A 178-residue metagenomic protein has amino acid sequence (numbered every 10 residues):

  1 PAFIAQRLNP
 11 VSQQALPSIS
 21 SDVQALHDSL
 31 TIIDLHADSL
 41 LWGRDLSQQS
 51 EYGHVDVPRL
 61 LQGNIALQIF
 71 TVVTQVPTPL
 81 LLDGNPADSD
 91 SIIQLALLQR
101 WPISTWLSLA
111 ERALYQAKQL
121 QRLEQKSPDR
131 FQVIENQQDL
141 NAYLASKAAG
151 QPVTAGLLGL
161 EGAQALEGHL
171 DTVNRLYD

Functional and structural regions predicted by a protein language model:
P1-D178: N-terminal hydrophobic targeting/anchoring segments and the immediately downstream early-domain regions of hydrolases
